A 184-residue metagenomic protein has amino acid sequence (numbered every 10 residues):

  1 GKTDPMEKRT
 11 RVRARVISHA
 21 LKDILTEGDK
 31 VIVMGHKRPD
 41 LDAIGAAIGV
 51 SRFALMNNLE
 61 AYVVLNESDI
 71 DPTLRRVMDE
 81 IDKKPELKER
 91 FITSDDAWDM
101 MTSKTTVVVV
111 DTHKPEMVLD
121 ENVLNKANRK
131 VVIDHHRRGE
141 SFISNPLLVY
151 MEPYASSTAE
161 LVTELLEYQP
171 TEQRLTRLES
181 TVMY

Functional and structural regions predicted by a protein language model:
G1-Y184: Replace "Mg2+/Mn2+-dependent" with "divalent metal-dependent
